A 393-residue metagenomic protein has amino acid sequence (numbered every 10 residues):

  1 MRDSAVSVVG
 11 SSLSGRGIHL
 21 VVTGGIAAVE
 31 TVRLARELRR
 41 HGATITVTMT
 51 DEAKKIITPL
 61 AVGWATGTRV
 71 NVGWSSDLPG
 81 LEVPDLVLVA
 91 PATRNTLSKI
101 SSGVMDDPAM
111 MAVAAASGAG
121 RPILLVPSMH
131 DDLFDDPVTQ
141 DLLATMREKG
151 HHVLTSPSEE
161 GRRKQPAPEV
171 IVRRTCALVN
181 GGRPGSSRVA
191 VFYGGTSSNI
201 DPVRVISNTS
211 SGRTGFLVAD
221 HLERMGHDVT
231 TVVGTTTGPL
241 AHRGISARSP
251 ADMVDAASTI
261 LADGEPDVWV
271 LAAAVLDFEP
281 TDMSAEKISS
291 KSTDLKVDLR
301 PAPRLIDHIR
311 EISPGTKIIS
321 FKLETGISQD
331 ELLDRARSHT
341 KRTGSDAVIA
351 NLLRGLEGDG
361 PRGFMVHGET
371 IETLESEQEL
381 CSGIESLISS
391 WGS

Functional and structural regions predicted by a protein language model:
M1-S393: A cross-family phosphate/adenosyl-ligand binding-site feature
